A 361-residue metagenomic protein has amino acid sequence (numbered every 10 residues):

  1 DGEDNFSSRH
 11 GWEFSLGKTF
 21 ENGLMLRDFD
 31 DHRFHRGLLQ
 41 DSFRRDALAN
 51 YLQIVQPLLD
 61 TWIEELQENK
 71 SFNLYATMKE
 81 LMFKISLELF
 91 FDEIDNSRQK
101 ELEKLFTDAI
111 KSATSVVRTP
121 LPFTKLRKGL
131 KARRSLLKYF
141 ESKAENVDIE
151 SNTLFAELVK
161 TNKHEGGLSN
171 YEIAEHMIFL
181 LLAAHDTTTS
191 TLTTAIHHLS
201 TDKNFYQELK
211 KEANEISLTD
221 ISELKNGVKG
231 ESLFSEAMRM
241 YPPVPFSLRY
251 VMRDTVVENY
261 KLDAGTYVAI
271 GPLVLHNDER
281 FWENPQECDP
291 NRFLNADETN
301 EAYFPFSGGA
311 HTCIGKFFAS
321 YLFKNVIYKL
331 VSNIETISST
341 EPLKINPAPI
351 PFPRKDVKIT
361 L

Functional and structural regions predicted by a protein language model:
G2-F6, I270-A296: Conserved cytochrome P450 K-helix/beta-meander segment immediately N-terminal to the heme-binding cysteine loop
H10-E145, L218-I221, K358: Cytochrome P450 catalytic-domain helical core, especially the substrate-recognition surface and oxygen-activation
Q40, R44-D46, K84, A132-T191 (+1 more regions): Conserved cytochrome P450 catalytic core segment spanning the I/J/K helices
L59, L102-A109, E215, T312 (+1 more regions): Cytochrome P450 proximal C-terminal region
K138, S142, T219-E258: Conserved cytochrome P450 K-helix E-x-x-R motif and the immediately C-terminal K′/meander segment
H185-E212, K316-N333: Cytochrome P450 catalytic-core helices
I221-S222, Y260, Q286, L294-V326 (+1 more regions): Cytochrome P450 heme-thiolate "Cys pocket" and heme-binding signature region
